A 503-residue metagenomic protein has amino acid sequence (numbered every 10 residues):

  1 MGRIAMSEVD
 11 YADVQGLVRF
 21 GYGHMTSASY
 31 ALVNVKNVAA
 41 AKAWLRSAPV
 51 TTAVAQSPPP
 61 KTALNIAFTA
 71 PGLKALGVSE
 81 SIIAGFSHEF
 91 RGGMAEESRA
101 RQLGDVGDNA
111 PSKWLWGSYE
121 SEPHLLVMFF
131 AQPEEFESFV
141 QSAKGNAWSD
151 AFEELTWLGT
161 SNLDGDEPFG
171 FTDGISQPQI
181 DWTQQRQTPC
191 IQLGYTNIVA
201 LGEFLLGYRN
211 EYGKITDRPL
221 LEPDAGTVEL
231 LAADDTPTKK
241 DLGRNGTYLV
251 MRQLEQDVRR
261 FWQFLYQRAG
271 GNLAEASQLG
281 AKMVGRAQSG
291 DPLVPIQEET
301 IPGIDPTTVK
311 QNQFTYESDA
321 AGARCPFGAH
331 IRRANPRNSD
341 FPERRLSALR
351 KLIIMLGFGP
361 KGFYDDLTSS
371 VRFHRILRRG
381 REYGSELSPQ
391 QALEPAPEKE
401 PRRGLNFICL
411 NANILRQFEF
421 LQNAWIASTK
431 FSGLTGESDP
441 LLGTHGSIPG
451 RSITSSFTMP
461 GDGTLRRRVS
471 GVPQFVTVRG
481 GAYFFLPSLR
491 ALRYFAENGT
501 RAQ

Functional and structural regions predicted by a protein language model:
M1-Q503: Long, low-complexity, Ser/Thr/Gly/Pro-rich intrinsically disordered segments that act as flexible linkers and assembly
